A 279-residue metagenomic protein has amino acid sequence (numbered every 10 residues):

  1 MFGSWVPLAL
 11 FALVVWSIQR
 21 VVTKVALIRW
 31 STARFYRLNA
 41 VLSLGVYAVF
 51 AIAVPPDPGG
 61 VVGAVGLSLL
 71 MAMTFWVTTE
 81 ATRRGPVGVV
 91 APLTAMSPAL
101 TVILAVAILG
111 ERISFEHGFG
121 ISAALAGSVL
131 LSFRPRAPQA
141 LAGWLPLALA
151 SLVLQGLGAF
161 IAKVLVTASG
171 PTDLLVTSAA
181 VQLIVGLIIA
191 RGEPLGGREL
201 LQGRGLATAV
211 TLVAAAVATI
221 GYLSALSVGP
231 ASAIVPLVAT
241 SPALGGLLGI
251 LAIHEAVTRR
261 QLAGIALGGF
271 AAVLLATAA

Functional and structural regions predicted by a protein language model:
M1-L69, F75-G85, F133-L147, A180-T211 (+4 more regions): Membrane-interface interhelical linkers
F2, A142-V176: Selected transmembrane alpha-helices and immediately adjacent juxtamembrane segments of polytopic inner-membrane
F11, R37-L38, L93-M96, E116-F119 (+4 more regions): Hydrophobic core positions of alpha-helical segments in small-molecule transporters and transporter systems
T32-Y36, L174-L175, I234: Juxtamembrane helix-start motifs in multi-pass secondary transporters
V41-Y47, L93-A107, V181-I188, A218-T219 (+3 more regions): Alpha-helical transmembrane segments of compact multi-pass small-molecule transporters, enriched in specific families
L42-Y47, V102-V106, E116-F133, R260-A279: Hydrophobic transmembrane alpha-helices of multi-pass small-molecule transport proteins
T78-E116: Membrane-interface helix-loop-helix junctions at boundaries between adjacent transmembrane segments
